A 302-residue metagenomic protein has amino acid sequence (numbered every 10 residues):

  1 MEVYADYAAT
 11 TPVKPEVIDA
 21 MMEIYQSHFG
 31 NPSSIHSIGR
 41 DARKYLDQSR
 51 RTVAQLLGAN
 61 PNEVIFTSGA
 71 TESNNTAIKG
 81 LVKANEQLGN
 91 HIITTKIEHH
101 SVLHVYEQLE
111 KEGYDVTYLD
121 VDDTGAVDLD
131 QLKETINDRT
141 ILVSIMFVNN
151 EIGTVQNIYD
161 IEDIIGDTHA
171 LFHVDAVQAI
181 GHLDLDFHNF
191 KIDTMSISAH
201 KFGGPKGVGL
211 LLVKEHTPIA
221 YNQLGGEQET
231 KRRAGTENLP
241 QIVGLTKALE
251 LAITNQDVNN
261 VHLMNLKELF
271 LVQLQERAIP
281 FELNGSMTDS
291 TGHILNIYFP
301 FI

Functional and structural regions predicted by a protein language model:
M1-I302: Pyridoxal 5′-phosphate
